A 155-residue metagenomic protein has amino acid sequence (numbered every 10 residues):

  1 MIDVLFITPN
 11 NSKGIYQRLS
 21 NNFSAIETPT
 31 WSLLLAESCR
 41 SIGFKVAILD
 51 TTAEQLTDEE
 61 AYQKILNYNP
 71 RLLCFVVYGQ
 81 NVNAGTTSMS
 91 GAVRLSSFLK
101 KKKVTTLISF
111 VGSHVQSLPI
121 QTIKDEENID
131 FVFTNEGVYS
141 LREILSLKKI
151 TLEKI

Functional and structural regions predicted by a protein language model:
M1-I2, E153: Sequence-level motif detector for i,i+2 pairs with an aromatic at +2
I2-S24: Short glycine-rich His-centered loop
E27: Secreted/periplasmic proteins that engage bacterial cell-wall peptidoglycan
W31, L35-I42, I48-I155: Glycine-rich beta-alpha loop elements in corrinoid/cobalamin-binding modules across cobalamin-dependent enzymes
